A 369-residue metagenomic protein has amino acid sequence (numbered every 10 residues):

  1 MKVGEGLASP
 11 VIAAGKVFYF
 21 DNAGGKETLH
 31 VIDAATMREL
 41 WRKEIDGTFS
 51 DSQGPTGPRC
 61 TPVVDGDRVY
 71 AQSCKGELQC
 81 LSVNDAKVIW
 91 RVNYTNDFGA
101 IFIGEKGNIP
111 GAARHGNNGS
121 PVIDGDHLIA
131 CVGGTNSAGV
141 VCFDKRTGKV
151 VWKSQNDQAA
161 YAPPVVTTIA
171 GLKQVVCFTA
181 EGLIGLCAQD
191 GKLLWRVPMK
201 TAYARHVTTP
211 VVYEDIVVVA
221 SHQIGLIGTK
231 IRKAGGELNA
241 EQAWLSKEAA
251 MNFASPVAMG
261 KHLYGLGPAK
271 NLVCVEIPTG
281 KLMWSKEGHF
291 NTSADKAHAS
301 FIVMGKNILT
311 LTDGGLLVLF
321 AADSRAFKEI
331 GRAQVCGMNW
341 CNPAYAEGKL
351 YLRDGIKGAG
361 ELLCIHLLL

Functional and structural regions predicted by a protein language model:
M1-L369: Noncatalytic, solvent-exposed loop/strand surfaces of beta-propeller-type extracellular/periplasmic domains
